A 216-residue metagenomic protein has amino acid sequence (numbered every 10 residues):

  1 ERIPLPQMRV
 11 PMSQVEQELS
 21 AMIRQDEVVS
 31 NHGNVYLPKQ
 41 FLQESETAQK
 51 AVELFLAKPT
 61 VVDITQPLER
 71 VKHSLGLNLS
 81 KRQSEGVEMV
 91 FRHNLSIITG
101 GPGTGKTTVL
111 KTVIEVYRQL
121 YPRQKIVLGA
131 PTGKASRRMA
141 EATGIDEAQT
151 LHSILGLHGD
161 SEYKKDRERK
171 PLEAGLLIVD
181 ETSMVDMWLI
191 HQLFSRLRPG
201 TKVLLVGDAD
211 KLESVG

Functional and structural regions predicted by a protein language model:
E1-G216: Conserved ATP-binding/catalytic motifs of P-loop helicase motor domains
